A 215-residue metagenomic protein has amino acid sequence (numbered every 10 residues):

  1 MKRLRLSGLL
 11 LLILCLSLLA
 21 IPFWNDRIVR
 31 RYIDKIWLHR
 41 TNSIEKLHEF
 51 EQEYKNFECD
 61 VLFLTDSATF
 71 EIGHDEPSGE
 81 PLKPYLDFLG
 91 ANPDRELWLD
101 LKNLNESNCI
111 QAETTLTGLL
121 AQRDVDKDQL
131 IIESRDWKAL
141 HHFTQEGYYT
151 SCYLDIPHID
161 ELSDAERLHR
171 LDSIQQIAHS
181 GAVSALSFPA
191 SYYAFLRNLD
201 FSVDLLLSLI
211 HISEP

Functional and structural regions predicted by a protein language model:
K2-S213: Phosphate-group recognition and catalysis centered on beta-loop-alpha active-site segments
